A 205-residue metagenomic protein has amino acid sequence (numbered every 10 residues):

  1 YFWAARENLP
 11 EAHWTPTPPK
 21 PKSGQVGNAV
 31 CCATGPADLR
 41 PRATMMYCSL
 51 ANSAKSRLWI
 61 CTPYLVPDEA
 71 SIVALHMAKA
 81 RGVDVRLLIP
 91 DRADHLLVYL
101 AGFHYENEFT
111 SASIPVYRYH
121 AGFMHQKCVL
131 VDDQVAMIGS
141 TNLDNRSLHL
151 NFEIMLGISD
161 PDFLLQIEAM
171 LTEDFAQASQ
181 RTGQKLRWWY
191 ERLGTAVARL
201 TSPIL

Functional and structural regions predicted by a protein language model:
Y1-L205: Charged, low-complexity intrinsically disordered terminal segments
